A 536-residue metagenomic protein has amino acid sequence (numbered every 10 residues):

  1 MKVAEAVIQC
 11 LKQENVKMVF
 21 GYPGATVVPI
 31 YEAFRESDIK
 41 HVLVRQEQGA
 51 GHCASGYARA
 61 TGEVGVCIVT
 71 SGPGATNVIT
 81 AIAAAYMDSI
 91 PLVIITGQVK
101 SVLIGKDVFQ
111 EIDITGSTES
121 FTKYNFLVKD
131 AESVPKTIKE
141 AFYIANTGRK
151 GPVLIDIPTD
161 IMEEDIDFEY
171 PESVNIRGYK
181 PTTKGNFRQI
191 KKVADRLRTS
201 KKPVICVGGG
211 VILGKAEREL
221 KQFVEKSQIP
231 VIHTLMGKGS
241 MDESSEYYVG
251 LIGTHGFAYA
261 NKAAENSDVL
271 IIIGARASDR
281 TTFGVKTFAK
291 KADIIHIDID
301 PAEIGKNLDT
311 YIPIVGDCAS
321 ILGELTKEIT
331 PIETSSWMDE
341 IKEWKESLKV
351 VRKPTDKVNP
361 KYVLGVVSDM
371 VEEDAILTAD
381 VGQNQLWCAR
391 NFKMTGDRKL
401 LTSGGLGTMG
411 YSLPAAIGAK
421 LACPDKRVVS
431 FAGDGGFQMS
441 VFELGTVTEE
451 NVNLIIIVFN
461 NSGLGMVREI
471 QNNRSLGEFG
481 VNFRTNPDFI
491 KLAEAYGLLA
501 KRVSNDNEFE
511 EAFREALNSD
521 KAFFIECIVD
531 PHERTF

Functional and structural regions predicted by a protein language model:
M1-T330, V366, M370-E373, T446 (+4 more regions): N-terminal alpha/beta PP-like core and its mobile active-site loop of ThDP/TPP-dependent enzymes
A4-I8, A25, I30-E32, K342-P414 (+1 more regions): Active-site diphosphate/adenylate-binding microenvironment
V27, E47-H52, N384-L386, N505-F509: Short acidic loop-to-helix transition motifs that present clustered carboxylates
Q46-E47, K106-D107, K180-K192, I252-G256 (+5 more regions): A general structural motif
I95, D107-Q110, F288, I304-N307 (+3 more regions): Thiamine diphosphate
E132, K291-Q383, I490-K491, A500-F536: Phosphate/pyrophosphate-binding active-site segments
L154, H296, T378, F431-A432: Generic enzyme active-site microenvironment
